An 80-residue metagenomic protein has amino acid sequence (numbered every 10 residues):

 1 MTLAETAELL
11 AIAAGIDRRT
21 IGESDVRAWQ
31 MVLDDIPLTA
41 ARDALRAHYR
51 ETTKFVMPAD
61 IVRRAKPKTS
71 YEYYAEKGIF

Functional and structural regions predicted by a protein language model:
M1-F80: Charged interaction scaffolds used for protein-protein
